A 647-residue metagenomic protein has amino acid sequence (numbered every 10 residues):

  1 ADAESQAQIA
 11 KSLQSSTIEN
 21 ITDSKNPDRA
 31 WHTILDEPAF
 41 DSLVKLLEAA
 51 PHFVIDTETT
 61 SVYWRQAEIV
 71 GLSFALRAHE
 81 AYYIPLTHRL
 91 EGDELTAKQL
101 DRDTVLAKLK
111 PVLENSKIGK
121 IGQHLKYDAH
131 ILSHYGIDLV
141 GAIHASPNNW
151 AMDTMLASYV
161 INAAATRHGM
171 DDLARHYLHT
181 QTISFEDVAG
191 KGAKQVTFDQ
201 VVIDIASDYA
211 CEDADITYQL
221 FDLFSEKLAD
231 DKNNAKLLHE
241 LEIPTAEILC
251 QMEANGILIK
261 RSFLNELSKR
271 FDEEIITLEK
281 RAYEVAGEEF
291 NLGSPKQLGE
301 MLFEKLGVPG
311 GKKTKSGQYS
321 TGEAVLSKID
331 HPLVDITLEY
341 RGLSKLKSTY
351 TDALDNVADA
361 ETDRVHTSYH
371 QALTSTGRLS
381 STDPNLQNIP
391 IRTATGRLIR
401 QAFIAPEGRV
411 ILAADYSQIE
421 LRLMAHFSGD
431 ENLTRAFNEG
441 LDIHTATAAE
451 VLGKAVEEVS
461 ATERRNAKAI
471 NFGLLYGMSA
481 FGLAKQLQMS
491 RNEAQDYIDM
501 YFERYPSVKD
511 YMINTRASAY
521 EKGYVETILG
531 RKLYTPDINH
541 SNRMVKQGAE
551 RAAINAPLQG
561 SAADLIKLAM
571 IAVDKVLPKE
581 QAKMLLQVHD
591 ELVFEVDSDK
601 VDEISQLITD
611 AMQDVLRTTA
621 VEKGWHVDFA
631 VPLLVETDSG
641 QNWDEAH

Functional and structural regions predicted by a protein language model:
A1-T96, E114, Q123, V140-N148 (+11 more regions): Conserved "right-hand" nucleotidyltransferase catalytic core of DNA-directed polymerases
Q99-K117: Short, basic/hydrophobic alpha-helical segments
L139-A163, M170, G440-H444: Conserved beta-strand -> loop -> alpha-helix junction used to position metal-binding or nucleic-acid-contacting
A163, L292-G293, A414, A436-N438 (+1 more regions): Conserved, non-catalytic sequence blocks in retroelement Pol enzymes and Pol-derived host proteins
V196-D199, E247, A254, P309 (+8 more regions): Conserved catalytic core of nucleic-acid polymerases
E273-K280, E284-D335, E503-R551, N555 (+2 more regions): C-terminal polymerase-core module
N291-G293, K583-V588: Short beta-strand
E407, Q418-E457: Basic, low-complexity segments
